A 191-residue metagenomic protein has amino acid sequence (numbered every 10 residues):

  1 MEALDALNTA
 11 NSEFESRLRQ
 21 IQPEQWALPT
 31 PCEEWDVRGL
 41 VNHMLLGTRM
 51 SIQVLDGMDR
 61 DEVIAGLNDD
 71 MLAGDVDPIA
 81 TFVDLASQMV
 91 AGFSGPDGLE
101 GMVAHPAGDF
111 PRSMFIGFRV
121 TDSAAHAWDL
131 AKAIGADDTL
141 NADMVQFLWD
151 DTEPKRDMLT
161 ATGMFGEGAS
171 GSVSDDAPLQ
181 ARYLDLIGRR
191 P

Functional and structural regions predicted by a protein language model:
E2-A6, A10-E13, Q20-E33, M50-P191: Structured surface interface patches that mediate subunit assembly and partner/cofactor docking
L40: N-terminal cationic and glycine-rich segments that engage phosphates or anionic surfaces
